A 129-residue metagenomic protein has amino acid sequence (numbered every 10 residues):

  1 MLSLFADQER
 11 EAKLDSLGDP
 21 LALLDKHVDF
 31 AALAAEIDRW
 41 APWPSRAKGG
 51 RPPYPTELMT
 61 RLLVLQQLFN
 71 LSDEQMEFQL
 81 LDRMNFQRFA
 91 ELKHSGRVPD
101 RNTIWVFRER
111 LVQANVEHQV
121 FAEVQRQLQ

Functional and structural regions predicted by a protein language model:
M1-R39: Charged, often Cys/His-bearing segments associated with DNA-binding zinc-finger transcription factors
K13, D29, G50-L58, G96-D100: Secondary-structure capping and boundary motifs in well-ordered enzyme cores
D19, L62, M76, D100-I104: Short, conserved catalytic/metal-binding motifs centered on acidic residues
E36, Q79, V106-F107: Generic alpha-helical secondary-structure signal
D38-R51: Short, Lys/Arg-enriched N-terminal segment that forms or immediately precedes the first helix of a structured domain
L58-N70: Alpha-helical support elements that line or immediately flank enzyme active sites and cofactor-binding pockets
Q75-Q87: DNA-recognition alpha helix
F89-Q129: Active-site- or DNA-interface-adjacent structural scaffold in DNA-acting proteins
